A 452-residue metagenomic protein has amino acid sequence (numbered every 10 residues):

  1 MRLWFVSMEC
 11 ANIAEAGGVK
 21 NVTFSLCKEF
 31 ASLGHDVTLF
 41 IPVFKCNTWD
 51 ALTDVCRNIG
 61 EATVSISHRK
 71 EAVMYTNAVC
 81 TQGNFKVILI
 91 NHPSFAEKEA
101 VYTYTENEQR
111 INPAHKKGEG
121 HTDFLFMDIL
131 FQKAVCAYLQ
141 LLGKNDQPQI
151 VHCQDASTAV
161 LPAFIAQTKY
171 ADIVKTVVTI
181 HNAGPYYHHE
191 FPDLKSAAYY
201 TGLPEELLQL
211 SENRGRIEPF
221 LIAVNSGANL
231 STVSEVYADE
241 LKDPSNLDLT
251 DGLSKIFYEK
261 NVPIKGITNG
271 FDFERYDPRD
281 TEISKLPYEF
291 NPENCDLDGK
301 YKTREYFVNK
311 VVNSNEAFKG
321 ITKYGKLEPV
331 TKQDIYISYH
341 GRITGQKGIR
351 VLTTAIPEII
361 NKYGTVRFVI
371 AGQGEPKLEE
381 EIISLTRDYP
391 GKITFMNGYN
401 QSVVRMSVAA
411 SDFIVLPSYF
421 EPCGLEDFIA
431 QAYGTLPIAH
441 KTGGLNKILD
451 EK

Functional and structural regions predicted by a protein language model:
M1-K452: Catalytic cores of carbohydrate-active enzymes across secretory and cytosolic contexts
